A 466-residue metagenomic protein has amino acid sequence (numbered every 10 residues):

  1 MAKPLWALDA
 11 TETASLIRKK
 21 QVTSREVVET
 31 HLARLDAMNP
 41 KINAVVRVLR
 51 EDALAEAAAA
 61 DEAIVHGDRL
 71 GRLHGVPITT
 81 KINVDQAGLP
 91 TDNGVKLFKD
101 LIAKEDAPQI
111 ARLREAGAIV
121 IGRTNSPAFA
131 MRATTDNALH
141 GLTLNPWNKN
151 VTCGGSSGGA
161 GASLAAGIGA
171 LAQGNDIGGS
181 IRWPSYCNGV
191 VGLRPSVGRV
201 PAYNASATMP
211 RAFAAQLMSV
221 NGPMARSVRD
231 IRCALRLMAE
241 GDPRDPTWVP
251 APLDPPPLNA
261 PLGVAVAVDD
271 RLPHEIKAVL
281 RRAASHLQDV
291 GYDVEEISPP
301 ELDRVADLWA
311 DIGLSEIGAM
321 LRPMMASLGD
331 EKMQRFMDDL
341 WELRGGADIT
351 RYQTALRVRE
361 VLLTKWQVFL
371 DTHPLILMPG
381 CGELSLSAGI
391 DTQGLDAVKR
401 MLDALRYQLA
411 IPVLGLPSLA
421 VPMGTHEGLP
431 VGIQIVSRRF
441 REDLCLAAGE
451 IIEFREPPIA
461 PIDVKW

Functional and structural regions predicted by a protein language model:
M1-L54, D289-G291, P461-W466: An N-terminal boundary/leader segment
K20, H31, G75, E115 (+2 more regions): Glycine-rich, small-residue loops and helix-cap segments that act as flexible hinges at active-site edges
S24-E29, A58-E62, E275-S298, L321-L328 (+2 more regions): Acyltransferase
A63-A138: Acidic/His- and Gly-rich active-site-bordering loop/insert found across diverse amide/peptide-bond hydrolases
L73-N93, L258-A265, I312-Q367, P417-P430: Short helix-loop capping/hinge segments that flank enzyme active sites or metal/cofactor-binding pockets
T80, V120-R123, Q173-N175, E296 (+1 more regions): General beta-strand structural signal in soluble alpha/beta enzymes
E105-L235, P412-T425, L429-Q434: Short glycine/serine-rich loop segments
R194-A283, E301, E456-W466: A short helix-breaking turn/cap at a secondary-structure junction
